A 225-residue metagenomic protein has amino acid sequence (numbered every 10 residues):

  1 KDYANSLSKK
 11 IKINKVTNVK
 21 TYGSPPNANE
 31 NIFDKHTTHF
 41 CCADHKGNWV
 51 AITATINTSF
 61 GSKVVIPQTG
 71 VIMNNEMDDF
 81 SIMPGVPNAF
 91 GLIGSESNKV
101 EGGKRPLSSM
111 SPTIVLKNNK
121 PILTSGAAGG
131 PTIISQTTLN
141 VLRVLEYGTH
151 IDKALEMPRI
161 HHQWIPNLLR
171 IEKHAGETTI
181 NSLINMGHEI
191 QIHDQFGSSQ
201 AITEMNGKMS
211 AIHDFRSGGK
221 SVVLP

Functional and structural regions predicted by a protein language model:
K1-G23, N31, R143, Y147 (+3 more regions): N-terminal leader/propeptide and maturation segments of large enzyme subunits in energy/redox metabolism and hydrolases
K1-I56, V65-T69, E76, P84-P87 (+1 more regions): Internal maturation/activation junctions in enzymes
N29-F33, N98-P106, Q191-D194: Short Gly/Pro-enriched turn/cap motifs at secondary-structure boundaries
K35-F40, W49, S108-T113, S198-S199: Short glycine-rich loop/turn motifs
N48-K117, Y147, I151: Active-site rim segments in enzyme catalytic domains, especially the processed small/beta chain of N-terminal
M83, K104, T137, E146-D194: Extended C-terminal subregions enriched in glycine
A127-T149: Alpha-helical support elements that line or immediately flank enzyme active sites and cofactor-binding pockets
